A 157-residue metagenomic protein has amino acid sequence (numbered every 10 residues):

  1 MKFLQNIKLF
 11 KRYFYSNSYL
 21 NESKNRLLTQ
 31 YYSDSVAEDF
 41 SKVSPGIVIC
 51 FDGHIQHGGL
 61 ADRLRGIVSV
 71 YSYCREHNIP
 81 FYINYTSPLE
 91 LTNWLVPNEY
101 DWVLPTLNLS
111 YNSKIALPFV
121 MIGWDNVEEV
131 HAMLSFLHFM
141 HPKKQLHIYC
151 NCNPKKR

Functional and structural regions predicted by a protein language model:
M1-Y13: Intrinsically disordered, low-structural-confidence terminal and linker regions
Y15-R157: Secretory-pathway glycan-assembly enzymes, especially type II membrane glycosyltransferases that use nucleotide-sugar
